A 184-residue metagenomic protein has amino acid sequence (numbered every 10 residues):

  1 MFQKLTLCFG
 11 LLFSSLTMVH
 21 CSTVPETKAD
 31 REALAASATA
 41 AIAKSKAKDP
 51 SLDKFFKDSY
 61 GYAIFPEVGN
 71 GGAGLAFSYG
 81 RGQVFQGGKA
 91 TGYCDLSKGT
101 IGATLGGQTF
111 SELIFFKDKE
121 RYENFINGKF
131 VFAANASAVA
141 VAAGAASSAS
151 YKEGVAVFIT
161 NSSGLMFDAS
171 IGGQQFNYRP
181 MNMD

Functional and structural regions predicted by a protein language model:
M1-F9: Bacterial N-terminal signal peptides that target proteins for export
T17-H20: C-terminal motif of bacterial Sec signal peptides marking the signal peptidase cleavage site
S22-D184: Small-residue-enriched, tightly packed secondary-structure blocks
